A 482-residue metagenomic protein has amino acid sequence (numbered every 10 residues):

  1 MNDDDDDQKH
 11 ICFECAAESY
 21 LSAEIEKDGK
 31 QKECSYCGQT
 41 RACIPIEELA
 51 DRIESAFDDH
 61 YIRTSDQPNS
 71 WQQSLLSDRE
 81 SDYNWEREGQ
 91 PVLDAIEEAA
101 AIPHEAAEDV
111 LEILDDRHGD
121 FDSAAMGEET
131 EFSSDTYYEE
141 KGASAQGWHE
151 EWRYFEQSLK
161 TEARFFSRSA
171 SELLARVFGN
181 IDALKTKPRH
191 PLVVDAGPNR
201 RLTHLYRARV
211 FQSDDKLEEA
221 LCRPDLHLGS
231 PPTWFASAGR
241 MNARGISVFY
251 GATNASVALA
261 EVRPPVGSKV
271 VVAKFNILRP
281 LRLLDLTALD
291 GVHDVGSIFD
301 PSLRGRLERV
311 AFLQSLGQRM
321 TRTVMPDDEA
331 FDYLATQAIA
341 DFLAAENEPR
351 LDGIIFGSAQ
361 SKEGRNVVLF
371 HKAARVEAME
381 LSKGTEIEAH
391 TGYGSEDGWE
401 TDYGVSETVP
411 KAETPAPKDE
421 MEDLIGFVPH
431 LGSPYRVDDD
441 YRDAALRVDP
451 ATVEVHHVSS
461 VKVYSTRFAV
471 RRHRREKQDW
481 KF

Functional and structural regions predicted by a protein language model:
M1-T233, S237-N242, P265-F482: Active-site and NAD+-binding cores of ADP-ribose-processing enzymes
I246-Y250: A short, exposed loop/beta-hairpin motif centered on an aromatic-Gly-Thr core
A255-V266: Short active-site loop/helix that positions an aromatic residue
